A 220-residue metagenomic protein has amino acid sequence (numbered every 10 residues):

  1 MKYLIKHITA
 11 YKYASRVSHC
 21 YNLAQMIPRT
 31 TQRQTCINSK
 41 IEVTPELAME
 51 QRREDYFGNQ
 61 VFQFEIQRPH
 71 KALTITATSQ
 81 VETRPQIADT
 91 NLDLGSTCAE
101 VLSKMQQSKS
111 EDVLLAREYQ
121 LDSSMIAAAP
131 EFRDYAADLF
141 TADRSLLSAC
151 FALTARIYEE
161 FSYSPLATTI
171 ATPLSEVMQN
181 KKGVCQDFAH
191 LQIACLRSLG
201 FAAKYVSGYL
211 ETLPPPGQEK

Functional and structural regions predicted by a protein language model:
M1-D134: Linear, non-domain "peripheral" regions
C20, A155, F161, D187-K220: Hydrophobic/aromatic-rich core segments of domains that either
M26, L94, I170-L174, A202 (+2 more regions): Flexible domain-boundary/linker segments
T30, Q34, P45-L47, F62 (+7 more regions): Short, surface-exposed, charged/polar-biased interaction segments
T35, E50, Q179-G183, E211: Alpha-helix boundary/capping detector
E54, Q179, K204: Short glycine- and Lys/Arg-enriched binding-loop motifs that mark or flank ligand-binding interfaces
E100-K104, K109-G183, L191, S198-L199: Secondary-structure boundary elements
